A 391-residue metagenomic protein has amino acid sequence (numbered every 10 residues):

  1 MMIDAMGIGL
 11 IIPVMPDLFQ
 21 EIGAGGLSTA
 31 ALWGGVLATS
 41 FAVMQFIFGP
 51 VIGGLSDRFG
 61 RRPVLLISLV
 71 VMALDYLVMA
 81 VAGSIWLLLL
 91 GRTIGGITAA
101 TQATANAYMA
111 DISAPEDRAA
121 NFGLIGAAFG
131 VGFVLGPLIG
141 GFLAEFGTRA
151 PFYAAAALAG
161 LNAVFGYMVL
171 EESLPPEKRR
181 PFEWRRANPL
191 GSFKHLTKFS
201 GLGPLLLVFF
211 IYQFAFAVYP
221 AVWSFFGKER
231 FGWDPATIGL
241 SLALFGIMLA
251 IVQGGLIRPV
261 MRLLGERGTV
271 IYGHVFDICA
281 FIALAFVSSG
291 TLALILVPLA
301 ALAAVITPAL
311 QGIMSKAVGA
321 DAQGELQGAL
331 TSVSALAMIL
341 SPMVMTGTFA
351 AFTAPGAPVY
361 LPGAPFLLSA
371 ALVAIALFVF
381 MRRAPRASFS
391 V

Functional and structural regions predicted by a protein language model:
V14-A31, A221-I238: Short amphipathic helix-loop junctions that connect adjacent transmembrane helices in Major Facilitator Superfamily/SLC
F48-G60, V252-E266: Helix-to-loop junctions at the C-terminal end of transmembrane segments in multipass secondary transporters
G60, V81-W86, F286-S288: Helix-breaking motifs and short loop linkers at transmembrane-helix boundaries and internal kinks in secondary membrane
P63-V78, G268-A283: Structural signature of the two symmetry-related core transmembrane helices
G91-G130: Cytoplasmic helix-loop-helix junction between adjacent transmembrane helices in 12-TM secondary transporters
A144-A157, G347-A371: A membrane-interface helix-boundary motif in multi-pass transporters
A163-V169, L367-V391: Multi-pass alpha-helical transporter architecture, strongest for 12-TM Major Facilitator/SLC carriers used
E171-V208, R230, V391: Juxtamembrane intracellular "pre-TM" segments in multi-pass secondary transporters
